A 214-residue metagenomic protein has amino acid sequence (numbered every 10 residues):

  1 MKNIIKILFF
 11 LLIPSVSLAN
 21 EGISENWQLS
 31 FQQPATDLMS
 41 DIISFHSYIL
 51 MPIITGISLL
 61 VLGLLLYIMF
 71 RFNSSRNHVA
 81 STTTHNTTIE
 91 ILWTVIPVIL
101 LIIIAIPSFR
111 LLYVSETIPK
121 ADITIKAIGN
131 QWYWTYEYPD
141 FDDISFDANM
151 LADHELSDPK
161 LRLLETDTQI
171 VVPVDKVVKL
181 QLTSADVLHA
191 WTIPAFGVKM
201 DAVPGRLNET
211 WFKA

Functional and structural regions predicted by a protein language model:
M1-N20: N-terminal secretory/membrane targeting signals
N20-I49, M69-A214: Non-transmembrane, membrane-proximal soluble domains of secreted or membrane proteins
S47-L59: Alpha-helical transmembrane segments
S58-F72: Alpha-helical transmembrane segments
